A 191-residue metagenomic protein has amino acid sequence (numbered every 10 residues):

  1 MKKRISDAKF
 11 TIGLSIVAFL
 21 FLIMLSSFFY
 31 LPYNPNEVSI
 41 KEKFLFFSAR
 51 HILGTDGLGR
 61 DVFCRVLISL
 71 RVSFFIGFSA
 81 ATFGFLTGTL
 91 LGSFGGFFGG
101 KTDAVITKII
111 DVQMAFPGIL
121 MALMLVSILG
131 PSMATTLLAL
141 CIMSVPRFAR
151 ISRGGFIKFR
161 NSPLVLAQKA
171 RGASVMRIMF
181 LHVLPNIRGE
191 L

Functional and structural regions predicted by a protein language model:
M1-N36, I109, I187: N-terminal signal-anchor/first transmembrane alpha helix
M1-R4, Y33-A81: Periplasmic/extracellular loop-to-transmembrane helix junction in inner-membrane transport proteins
I12-S26, S79, F83, T87 (+3 more regions): Lipid-exposed faces of alpha-helical membrane segments in multi-pass integral membrane proteins
L14, R71, F75-S79, M121 (+5 more regions): Internal alpha-helical transmembrane segments of multi-pass membrane proteins, especially GPCRs
F28-Y30, I76-D111, L123: Transmembrane-helix boundary motif in ABC transporter permease subunits
I52, D56, G96-T102, I106-F159 (+1 more regions): Generic hydrophobic transmembrane alpha-helix motif, especially the helices
R60-F75, G99-T107, I157-N161, L166-L191: Amphipathic cytosolic juxtamembrane alpha-helices at the membrane-cytosol interface of multi-pass membrane transporters
G88, G92, P117, G172 (+1 more regions): Conserved G/P- and acidic residue-centered "switch" motifs that form tight phosphate/ATP-binding loops in soluble
